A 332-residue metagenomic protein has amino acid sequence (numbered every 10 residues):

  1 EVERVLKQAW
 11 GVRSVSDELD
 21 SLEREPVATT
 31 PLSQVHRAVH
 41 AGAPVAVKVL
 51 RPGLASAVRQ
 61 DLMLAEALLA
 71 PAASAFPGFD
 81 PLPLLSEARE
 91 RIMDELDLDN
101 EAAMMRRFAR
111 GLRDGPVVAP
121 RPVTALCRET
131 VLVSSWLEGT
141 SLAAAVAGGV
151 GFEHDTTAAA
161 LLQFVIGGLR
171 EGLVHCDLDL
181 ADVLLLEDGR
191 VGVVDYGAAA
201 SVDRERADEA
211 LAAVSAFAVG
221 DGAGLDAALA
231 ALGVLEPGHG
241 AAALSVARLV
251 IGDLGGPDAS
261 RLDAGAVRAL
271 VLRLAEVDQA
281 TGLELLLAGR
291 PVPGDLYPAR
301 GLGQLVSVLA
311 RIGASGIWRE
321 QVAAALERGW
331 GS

Functional and structural regions predicted by a protein language model:
E1-G167, G172, L185-R204, D208 (+4 more regions): Broad phosphate/nucleotide-binding scaffolds in NTP-utilizing and phosphate-metabolizing enzymes
L173-L180: Catalytic-loop of the protein kinase fold
